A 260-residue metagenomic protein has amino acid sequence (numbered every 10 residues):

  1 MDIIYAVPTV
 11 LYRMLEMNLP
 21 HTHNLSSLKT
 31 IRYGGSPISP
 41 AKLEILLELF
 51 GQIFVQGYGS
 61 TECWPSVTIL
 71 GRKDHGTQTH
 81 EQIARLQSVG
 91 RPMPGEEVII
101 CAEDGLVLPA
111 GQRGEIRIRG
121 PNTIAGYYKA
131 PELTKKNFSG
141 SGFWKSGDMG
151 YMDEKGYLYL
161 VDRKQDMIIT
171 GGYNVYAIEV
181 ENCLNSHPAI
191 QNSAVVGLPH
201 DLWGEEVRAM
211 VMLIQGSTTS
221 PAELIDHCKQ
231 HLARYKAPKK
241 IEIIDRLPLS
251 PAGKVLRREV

Functional and structural regions predicted by a protein language model:
M1-A6, L15-A84, E97: Gly/Ser/Thr-rich phosphate-binding loop
I4, G120, A125-G126, L133-K136 (+4 more regions): AMP-binding/adenylate-forming catalytic core of the ANL superfamily
V10-L11, I38, T123: Alpha-helix capping/helix-boundary segments
L25-L28, I190, P238: Core-facing hydrophobic residues within beta-strands of well-ordered domains
G35, G59, G90, D148 (+1 more regions): Active-site glycine-centered loops adjacent to acidic/histidine catalytic or metal-binding residues that shape
V55-E62, G90-P92, V196-L198, E242: Beta-strand->loop->alpha-helix junctions that form or flank phosphate-binding loops in nucleotide-handling enzymes
L86-P92, V107, F138-S141: Short Gly/Pro-enriched turn/cap motifs at secondary-structure boundaries
E97-I99, A110-I124, F143, M149-G150: AMP-binding/adenylate-forming core of the ANL superfamily
